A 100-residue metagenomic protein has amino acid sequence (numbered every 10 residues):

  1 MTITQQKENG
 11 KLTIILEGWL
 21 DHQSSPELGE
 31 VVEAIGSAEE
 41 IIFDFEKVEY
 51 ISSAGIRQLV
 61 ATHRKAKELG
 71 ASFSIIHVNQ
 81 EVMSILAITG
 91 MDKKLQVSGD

Functional and structural regions predicted by a protein language model:
T2-G29, E49-Y50: STAS-typified acidic loop motif
H22-K94: Amphipathic alpha-helical interaction surfaces in cytosolic regulatory modules
Q96-D100: Short acidic-hydrophobic, aromatic-tinged amphipathic segments that line or gate anion-handling sites
